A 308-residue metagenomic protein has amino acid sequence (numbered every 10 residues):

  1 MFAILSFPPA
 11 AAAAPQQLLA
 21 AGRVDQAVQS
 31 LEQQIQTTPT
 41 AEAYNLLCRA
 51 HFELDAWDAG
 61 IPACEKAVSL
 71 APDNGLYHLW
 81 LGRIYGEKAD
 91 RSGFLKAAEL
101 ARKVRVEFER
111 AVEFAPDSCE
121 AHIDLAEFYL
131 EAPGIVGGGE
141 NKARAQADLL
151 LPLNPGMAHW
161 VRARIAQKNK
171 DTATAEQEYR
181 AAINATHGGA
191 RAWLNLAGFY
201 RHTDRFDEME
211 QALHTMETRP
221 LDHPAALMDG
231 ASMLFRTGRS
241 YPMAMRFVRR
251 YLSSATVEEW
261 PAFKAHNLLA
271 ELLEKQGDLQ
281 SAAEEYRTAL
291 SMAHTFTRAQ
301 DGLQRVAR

Functional and structural regions predicted by a protein language model:
Q16, E127, E131, G198-H202 (+1 more regions): Alpha-helical adaptor scaffolds
Q16, R49, R83, D90 (+7 more regions): Residue-level recognition of tetratricopeptide repeat
L18, D55-E65, D73, Y77-D117 (+4 more regions): Short coil/linker segments at helix-helix boundaries
A20, E53, E87, R91 (+6 more regions): Register position in tetratricopeptide repeats
Q36-T37, L70, F114, L150-L153 (+4 more regions): Structural marker of alpha-solenoid helical repeat scaffolds
E42, L76, R83, E120 (+6 more regions): Start-of-helix register in tetratricopeptide repeats
